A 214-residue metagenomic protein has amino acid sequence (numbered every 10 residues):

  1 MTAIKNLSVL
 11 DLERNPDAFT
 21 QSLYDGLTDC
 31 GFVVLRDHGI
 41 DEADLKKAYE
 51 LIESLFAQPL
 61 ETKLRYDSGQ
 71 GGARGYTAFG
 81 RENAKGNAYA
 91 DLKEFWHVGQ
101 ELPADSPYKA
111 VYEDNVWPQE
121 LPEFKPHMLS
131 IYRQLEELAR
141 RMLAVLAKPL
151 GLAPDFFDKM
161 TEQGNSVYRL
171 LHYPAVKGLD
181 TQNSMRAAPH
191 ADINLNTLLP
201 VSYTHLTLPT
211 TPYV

Functional and structural regions predicted by a protein language model:
M1-L206: Peripheral, non-catalytic segments flanking oxidoreductase cores
H205-V214: Single conserved hydrophobic/aromatic residue that forms the stacking wall/gate of nucleotide- or nucleobase-binding
